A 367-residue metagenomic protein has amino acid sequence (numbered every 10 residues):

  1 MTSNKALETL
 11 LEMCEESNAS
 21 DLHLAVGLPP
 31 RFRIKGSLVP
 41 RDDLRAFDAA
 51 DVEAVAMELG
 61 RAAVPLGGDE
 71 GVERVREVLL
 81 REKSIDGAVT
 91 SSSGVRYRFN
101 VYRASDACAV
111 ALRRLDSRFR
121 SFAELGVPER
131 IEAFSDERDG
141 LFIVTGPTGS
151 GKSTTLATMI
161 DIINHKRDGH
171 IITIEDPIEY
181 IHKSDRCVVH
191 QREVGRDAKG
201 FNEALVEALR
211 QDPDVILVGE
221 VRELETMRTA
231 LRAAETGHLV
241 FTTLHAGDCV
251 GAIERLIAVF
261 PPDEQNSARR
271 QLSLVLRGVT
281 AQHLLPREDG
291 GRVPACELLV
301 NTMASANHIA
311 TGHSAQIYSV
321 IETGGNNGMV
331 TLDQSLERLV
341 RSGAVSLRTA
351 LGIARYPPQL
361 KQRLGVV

Functional and structural regions predicted by a protein language model:
M1-V367: Short, flexible helix-loop junctions that flank or precede catalytic/ligand sites
